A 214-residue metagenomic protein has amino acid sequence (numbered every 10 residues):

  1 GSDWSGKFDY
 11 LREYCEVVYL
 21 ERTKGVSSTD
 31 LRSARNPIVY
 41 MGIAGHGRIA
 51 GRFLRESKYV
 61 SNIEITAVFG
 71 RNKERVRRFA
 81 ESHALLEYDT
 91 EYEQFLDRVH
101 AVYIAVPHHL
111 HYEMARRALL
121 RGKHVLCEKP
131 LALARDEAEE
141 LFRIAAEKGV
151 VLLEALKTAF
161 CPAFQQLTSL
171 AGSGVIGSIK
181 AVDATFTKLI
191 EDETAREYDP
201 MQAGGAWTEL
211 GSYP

Functional and structural regions predicted by a protein language model:
G1-P37: Nucleotidyltransferase catalytic core that binds NTPs
E13-C15, L85-L86, R121-K123, K148-V151: A short helix->loop->beta-strand "cap" motif at the edges of active sites that frequently abuts
E16, Y40, I63-A67, H100-V102 (+1 more regions): Short active-site oxyanion
Y19, D89, C127, L152-E154: Hydrophobic residues in well-ordered beta-strands that form the structural core
N36-H83: N-terminal Rossmann-like dinucleotide-binding module
H83-F142: Beta-loop-alpha module in the N-terminal Rossmann-like domain of NAD(P)-dependent dehydrogenases, especially those
E140-K157, G177-A184: Rossmann-fold dehydrogenase core element
T158-P214: Predominantly a Rossmann-like dinucleotide-binding segment in NAD(P)-dependent oxidoreductases
